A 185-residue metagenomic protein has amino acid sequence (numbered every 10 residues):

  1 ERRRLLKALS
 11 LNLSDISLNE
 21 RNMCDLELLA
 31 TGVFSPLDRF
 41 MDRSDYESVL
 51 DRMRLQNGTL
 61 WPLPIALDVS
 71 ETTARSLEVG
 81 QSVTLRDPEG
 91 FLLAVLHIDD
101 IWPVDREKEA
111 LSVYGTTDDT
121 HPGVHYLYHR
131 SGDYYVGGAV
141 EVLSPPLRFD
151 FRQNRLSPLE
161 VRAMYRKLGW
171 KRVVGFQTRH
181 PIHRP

Functional and structural regions predicted by a protein language model:
E1-P185: Non-catalytic terminal extensions that flank enzyme cores
